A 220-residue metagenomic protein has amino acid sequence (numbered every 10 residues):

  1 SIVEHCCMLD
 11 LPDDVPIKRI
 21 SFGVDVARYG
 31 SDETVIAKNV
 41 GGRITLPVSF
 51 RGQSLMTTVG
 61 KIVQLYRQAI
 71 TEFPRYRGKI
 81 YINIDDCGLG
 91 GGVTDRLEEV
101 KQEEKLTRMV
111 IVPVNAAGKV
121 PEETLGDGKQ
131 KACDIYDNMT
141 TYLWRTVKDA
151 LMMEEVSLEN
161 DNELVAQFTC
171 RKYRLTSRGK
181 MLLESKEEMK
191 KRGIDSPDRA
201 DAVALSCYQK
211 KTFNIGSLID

Functional and structural regions predicted by a protein language model:
S1-V24, K38, L175-R178: ATPase catalytic-site recognition across NTP-hydrolyzing enzymes
I2-C7, V48-S49, L164-V165, T169-D220: Acidic two-metal-ion nuclease catalytic site recognized across multiple nuclease folds, prominently DnaQ/RNase D-T
I2-D13, G60-G78, V203, F213-D220: C-terminal regions of RecA-like/P-loop NTPase motor modules
I17, R28-V35: Short, flexible loop/turn motifs enriched in small residues
D25-A27, C87: Anionic group-transfer/hydrolysis microenvironments
T34-K38, A204: Short beta-strand scaffold segments in enzyme catalytic cores
G42-K180: Mg2+-dependent endonuclease catalytic cores in nucleic-acid-processing enzymes, primarily RNase H-like
